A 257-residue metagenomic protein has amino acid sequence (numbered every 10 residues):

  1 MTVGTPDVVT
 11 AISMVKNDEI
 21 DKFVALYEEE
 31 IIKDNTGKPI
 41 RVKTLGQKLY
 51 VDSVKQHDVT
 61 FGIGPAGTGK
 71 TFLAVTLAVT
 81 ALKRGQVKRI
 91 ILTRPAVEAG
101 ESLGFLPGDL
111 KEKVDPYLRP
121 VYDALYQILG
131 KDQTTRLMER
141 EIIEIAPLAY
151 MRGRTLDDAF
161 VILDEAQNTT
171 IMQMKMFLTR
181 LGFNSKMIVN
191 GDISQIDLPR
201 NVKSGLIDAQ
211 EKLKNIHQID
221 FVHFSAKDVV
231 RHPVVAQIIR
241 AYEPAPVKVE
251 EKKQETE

Functional and structural regions predicted by a protein language model:
M1-Y27: Interdomain "pre-motor" coupling segment immediately N-terminal to P-loop NTPase/helicase cores
N35-L163, Q167-E257: Conserved helicase motor core of SF1/SF2 NTP-dependent helicases
